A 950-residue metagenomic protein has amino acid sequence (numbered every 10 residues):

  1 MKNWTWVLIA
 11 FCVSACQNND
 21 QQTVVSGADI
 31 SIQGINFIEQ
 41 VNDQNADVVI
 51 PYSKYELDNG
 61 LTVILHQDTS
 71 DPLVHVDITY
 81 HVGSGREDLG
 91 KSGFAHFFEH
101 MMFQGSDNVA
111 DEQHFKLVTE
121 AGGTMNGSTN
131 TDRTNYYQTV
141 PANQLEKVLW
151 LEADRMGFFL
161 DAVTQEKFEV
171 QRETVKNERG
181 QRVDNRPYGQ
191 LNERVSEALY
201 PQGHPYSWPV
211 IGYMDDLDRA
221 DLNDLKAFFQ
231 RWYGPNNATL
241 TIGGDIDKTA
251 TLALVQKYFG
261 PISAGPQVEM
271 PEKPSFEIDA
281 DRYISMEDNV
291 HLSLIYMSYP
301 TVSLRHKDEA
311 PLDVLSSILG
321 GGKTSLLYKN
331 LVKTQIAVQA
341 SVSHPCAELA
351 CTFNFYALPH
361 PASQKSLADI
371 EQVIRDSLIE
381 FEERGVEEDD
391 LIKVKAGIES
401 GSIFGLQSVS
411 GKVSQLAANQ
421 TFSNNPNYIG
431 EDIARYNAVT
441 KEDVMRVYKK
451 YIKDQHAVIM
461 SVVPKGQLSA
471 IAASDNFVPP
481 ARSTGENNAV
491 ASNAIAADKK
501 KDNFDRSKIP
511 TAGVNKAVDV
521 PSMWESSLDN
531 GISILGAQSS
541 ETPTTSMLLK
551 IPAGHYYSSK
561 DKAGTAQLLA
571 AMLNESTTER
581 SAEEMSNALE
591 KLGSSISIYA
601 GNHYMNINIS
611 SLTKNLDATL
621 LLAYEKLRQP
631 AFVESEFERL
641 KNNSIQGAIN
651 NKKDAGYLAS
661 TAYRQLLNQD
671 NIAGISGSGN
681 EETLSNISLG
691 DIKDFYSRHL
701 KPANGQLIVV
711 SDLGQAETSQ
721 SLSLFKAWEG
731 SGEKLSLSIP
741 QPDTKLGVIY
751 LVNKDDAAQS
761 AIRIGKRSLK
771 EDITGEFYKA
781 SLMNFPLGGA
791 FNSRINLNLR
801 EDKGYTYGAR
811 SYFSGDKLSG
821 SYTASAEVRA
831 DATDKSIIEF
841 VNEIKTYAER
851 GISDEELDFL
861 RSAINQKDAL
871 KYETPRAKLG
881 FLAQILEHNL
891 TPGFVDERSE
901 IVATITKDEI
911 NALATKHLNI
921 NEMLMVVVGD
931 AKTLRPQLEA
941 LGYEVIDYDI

Functional and structural regions predicted by a protein language model:
K2-I9: Sec-dependent signal peptide recognition, specifically the positively charged N-region followed immediately by
C12-A15: C-terminal motif of bacterial Sec signal peptides marking the signal peptidase cleavage site
Q17-V63, D247-E287, K329, G430-K550 (+5 more regions): Proteolytic maturation boundary segments
H66, D71-E87, G93-F97, E112-F158 (+18 more regions): M16 family metallopeptidases and their MPP-like homologs
V175-R182, P274-D288, V394-G405, S611-L612 (+3 more regions): Short, conserved secondary-structure transition motifs
